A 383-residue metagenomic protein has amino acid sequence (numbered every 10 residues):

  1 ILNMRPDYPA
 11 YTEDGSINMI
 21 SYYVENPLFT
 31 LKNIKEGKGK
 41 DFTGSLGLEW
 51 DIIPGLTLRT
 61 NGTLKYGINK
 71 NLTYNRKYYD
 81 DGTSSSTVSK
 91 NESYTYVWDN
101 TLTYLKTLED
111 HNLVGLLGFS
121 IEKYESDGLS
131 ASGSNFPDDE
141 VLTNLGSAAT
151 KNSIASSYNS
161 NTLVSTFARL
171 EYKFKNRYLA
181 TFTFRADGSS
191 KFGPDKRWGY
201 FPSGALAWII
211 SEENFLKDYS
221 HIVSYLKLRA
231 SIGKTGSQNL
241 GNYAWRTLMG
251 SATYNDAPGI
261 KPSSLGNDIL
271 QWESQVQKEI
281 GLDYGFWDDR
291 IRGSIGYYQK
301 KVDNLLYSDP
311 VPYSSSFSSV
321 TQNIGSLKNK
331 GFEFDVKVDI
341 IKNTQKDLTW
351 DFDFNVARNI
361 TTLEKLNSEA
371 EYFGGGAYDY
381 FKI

Functional and structural regions predicted by a protein language model:
I1, S16-N75, S84-I383: Extracellular/periplasmic, surface-exposed regions of secreted and cell-surface proteins
Y11-D14: Charged, amphipathic alpha-helical segments characteristic of ABC-type P-loop ATPases involved in chromosome
